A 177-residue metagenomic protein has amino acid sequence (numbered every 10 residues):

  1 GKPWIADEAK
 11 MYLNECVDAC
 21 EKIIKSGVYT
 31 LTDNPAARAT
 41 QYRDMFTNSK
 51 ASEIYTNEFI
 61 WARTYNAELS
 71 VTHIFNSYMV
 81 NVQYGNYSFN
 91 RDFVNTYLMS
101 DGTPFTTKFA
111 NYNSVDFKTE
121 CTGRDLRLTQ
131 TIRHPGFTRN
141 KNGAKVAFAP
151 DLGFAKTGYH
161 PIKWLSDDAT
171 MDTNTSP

Functional and structural regions predicted by a protein language model:
G1-G153: An aromatic- and glycine-enriched ligand-binding surface/loop that stacks and positions planar moieties
V146-P177: Active-site beta-strand/loop architecture of penicillin-binding DD-peptidases
